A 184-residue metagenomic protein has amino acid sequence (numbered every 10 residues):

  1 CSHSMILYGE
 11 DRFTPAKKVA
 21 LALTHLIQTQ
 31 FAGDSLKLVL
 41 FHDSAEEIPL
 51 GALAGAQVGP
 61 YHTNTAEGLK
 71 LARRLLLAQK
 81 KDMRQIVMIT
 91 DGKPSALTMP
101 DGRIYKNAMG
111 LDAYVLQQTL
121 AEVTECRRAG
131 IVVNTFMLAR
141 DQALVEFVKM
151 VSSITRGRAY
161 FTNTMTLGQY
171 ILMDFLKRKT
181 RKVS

Functional and structural regions predicted by a protein language model:
C1-A20, D91: MIDAS-like acidic motif and immediate structural context at the N-terminus of von Willebrand factor A/I domains
G9, A32-H62, G68, R74-Q79 (+3 more regions): Short beta-strand-loop
T14-T29, L38-V39: An active-site-proximal "capping" alpha-helix that borders the catalytic cofactor pocket
L26-G33, L77-A78, T124-I131: Arginine/glycine-rich "motif VI" loop of SF2 helicases in the C-terminal RecA-like domain
V39-H42, I89-T90, F136, T162: Generic beta-strand/beta-sheet core signal
L53-G55, V132-S184: Von Willebrand factor A/integrin I-like adhesion domains
V58-T63, G92-I154: VWA/integrin I-like adhesion module and closely mimicked acidic/polar interface patches used
Q85-V87: Structural motif
